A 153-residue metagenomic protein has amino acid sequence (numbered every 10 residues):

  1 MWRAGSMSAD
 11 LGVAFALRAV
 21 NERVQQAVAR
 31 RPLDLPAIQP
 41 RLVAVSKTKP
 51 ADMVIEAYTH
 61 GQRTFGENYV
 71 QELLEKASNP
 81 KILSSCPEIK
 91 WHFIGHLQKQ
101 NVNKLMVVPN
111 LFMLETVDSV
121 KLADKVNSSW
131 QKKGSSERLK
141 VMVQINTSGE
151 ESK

Functional and structural regions predicted by a protein language model:
W2-K153: Conserved alpha/beta-domain cores
